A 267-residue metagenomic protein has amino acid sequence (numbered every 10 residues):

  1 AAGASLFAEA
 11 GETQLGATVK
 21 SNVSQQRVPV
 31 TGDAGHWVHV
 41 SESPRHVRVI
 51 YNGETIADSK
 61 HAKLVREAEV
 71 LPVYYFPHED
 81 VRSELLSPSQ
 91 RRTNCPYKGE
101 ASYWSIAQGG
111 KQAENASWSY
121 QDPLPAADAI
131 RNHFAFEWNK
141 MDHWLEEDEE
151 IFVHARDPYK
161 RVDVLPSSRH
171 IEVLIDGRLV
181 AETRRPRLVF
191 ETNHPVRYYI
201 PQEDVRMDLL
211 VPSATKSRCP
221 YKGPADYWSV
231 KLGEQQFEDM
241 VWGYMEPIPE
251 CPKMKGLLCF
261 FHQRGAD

Functional and structural regions predicted by a protein language model:
G3-F7, G11-D267: Terminal leader/tail segments of proteins
